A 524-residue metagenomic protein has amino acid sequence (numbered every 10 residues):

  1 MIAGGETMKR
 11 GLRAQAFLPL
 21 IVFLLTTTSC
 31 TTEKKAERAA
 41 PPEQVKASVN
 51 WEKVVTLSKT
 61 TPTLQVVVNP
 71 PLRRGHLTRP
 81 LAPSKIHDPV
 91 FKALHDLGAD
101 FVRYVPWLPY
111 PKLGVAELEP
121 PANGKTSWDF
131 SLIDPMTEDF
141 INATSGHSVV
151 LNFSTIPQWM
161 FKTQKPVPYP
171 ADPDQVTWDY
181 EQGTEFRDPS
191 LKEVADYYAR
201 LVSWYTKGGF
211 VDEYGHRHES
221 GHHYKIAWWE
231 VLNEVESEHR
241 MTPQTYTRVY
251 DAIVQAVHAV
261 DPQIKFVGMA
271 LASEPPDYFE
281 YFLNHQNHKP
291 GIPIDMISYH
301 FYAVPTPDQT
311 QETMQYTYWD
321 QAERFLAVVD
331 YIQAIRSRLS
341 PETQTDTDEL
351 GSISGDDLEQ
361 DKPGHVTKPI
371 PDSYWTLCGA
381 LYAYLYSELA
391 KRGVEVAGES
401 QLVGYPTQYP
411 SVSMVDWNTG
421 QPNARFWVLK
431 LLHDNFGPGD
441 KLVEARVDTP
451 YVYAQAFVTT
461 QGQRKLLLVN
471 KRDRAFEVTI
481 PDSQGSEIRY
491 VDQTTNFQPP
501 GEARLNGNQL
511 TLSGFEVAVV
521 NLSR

Functional and structural regions predicted by a protein language model:
M1-T7: Short, Lys/Arg-enriched N-terminal segments with co-localized hydrophobic residues within the first ~10-30 amino acids
M8-F17: Bacterial N-terminal signal peptides that target proteins for export
F17-T27: Bacterial N-terminal signal peptides
C30-V231, S237-E238, T242-P275, H288-P293 (+7 more regions): Non-catalytic accessory regions flanking glycosidase/transglycosidase catalytic cores in CAZymes
V260, F279-M296, R324-L339: Catalytic-core regions of glycoside hydrolase
V304-D361: Glycoside hydrolase catalytic-domain groove-lining segments
D356-K362, Y409-M414: Histidine/acidic-residue-rich catalytic or RNA/ligand-binding cores of hydrolases and nuclease-related proteins
H365-K368, D372: Histidine-centered active-site microenvironments of extracellular/periplasmic hydrolases and transferases
